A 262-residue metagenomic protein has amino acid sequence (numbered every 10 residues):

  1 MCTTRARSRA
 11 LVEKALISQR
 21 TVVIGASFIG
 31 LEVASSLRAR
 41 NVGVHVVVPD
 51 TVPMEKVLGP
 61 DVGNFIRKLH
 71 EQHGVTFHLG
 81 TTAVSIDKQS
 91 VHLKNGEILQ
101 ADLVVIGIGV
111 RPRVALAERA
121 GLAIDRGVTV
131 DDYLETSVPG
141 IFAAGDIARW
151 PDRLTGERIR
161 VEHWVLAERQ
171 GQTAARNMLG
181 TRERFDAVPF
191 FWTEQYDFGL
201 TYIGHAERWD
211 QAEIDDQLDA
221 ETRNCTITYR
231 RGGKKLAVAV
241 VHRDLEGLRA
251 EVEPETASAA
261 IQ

Functional and structural regions predicted by a protein language model:
M1-S18, S90-H92, I98-T173: FAD-site-proximal beta/loop scaffold in flavoenzymes
T3-T4, I24-I29: Glycine-rich Rossmann-fold phosphate-binding loop(s) that bind the pyrophosphate of adenine dinucleotide cofactors
R20, F28-V84, A187-Q195: Rossmann-like dinucleotide-binding cores of NAD(P)H-dependent redox enzymes
L31-E32, E55, A101, R113-A115 (+2 more regions): Glycine/Thr-rich phosphate-binding loops of Rossmann-like dinucleotide-binding domains
V47, H92, V130, Y229-R231: Hydrophobic alpha-helical segments, especially N-terminal targeting/anchoring helices
I147-L245: Mid-to-C-terminal Rossmann-like scaffold of FAD/NAD(P)H-dependent oxidoreductases
D244-A259: A short, polar/charged loop-to-alpha-helix boundary motif
